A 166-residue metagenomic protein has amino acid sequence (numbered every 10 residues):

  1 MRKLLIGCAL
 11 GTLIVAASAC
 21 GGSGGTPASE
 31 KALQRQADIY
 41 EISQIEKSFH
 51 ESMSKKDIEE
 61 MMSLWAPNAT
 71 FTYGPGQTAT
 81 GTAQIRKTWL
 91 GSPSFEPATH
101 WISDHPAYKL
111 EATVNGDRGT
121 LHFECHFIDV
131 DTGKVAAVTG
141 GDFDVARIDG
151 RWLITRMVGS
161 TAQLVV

Functional and structural regions predicted by a protein language model:
M1-A9: Bacterial N-terminal signal peptides that target proteins for export
V15-A19: C-terminal motif of bacterial Sec signal peptides marking the signal peptidase cleavage site
C20-L64: Short, low-complexity N-terminal intrinsically disordered segments enriched in polar/charged residues
T26, E30, V138-V166: Short beta-strand edge/turn micro-motifs at domain boundaries
F49, M61-M62, A69, G81 (+3 more regions): Hydrophobic pocket/interface hotspot
M61, D131-A136, L164-V166: A short acidic/glycine-rich loop-to-helix N-cap element
W65, P75, F123-F127, F143 (+1 more regions): A mature extracytoplasmic/lumenal domain signature
T70, Q84-G133: Surface-exposed, charged secondary-structure patches
